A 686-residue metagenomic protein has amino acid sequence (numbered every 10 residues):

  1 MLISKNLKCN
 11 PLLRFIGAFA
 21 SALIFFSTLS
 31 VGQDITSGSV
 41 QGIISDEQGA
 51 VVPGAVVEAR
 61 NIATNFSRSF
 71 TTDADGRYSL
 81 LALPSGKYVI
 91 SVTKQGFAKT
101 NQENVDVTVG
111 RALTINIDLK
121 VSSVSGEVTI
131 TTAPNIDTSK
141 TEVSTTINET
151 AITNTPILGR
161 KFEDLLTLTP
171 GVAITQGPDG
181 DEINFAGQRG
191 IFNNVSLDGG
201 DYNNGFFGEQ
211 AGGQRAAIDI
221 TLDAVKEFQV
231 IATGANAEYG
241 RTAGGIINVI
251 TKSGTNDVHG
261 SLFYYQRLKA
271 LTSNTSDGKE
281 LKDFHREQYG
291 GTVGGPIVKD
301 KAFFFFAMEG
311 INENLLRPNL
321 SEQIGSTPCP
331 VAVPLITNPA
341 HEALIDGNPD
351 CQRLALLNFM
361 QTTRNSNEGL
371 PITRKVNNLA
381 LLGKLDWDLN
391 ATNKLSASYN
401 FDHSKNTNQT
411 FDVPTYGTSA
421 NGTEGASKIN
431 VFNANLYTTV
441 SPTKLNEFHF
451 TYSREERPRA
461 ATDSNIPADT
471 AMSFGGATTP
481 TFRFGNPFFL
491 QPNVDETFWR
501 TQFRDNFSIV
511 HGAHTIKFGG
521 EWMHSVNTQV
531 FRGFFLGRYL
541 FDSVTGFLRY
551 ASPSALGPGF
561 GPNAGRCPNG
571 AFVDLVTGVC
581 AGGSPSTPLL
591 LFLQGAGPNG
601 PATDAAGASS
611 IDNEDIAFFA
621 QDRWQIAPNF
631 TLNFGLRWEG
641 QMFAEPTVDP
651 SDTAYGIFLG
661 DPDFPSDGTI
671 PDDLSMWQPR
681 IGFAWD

Functional and structural regions predicted by a protein language model:
L2-S4, F15, F19-N148: Periplasm-facing N-terminal accessory domains of Gram-negative outer-membrane beta-barrel systems
T64-N65, K87, V92-Q102, G171 (+3 more regions): A short, solvent-exposed loop/turn motif at the edges and junctions of modular extracellular/periplasmic domains
D73, F97-K120, V124-S253, A270-T272 (+3 more regions): Periplasmic N-terminal accessory/gating domains of Gram-negative outer-membrane beta-barrel systems
T132, L262-L268, F306-G310, A397-F401 (+3 more regions): Transmembrane beta-barrel strands of outer-membrane/channel proteins
F185, V249, G291-G295, G383-W387 (+5 more regions): Residues on the lipid-exposed face of transmembrane beta-strands in outer-membrane beta-barrel proteins
G190, K252-G254, V298-D300, N390-T392 (+5 more regions): Outer-membrane beta-barrel channels and translocator barrels
E209-Q210, L222-V230, A237-I246, K252-I345 (+2 more regions): Outer-membrane beta-barrel translocator/receptor signature
R374-L381, D388-Q621, L659-G660: Replace "related TpsB outer-membrane translocases also match" with "some related outer-membrane beta-barrels such as
